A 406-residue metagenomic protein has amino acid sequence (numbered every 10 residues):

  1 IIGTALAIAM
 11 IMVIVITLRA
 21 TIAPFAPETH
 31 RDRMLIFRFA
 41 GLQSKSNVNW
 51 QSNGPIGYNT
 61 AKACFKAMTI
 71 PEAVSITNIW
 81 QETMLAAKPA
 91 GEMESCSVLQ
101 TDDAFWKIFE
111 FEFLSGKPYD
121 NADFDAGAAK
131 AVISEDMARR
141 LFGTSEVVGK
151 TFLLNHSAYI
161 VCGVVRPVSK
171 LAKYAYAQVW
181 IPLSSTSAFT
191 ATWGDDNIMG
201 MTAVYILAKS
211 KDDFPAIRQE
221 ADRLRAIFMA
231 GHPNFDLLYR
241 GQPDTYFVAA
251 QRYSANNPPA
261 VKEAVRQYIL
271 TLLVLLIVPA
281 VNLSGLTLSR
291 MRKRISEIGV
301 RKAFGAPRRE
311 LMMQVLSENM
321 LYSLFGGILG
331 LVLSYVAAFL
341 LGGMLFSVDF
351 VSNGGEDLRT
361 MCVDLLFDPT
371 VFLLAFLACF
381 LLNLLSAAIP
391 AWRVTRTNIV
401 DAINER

Functional and structural regions predicted by a protein language model:
I1-A23, G327: Short, strongly hydrophobic transmembrane alpha-helices
I2-G3, A7, S296-G342, L374 (+2 more regions): Transmembrane alpha-helical interface segments in multi-pass membrane proteins
V15-S145, L153-Y159, G343, S347-D357: Structured, solvent-exposed hinge/loop segments at the ends of secondary-structure elements
T17-T21, L286, M291, I298-V300 (+4 more regions): Hydrophobic alpha-helical interface/terminus motif in multipass membrane transporters
P24, D368-R406: C-terminal membrane-exit region of the final transmembrane helix in multipass inner-membrane proteins
D102-P118, A129-P258: Mid-to-C-terminal secondary-structure elements that act as membrane-proximal/extracytoplasmic interface segments
I227-T271, K293, L341-F372: Membrane-helix entry/capping segments
T271-I298, L311, L385, P390: A hydrophobic alpha-helix feature that marks transmembrane segments and, especially, their cytosolic C-terminal ends
